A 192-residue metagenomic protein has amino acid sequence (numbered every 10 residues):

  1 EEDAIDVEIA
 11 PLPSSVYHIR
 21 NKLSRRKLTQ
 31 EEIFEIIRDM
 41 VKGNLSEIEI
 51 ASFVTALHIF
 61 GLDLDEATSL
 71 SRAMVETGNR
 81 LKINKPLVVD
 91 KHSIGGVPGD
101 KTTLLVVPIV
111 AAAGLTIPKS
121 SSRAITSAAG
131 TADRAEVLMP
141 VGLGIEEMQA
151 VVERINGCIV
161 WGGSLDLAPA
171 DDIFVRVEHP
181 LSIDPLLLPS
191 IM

Functional and structural regions predicted by a protein language model:
E1-P13: Beta-strand/loop-dominated core regions that host nucleotide or nucleotide-derived cofactor-binding catalytic loops
A4-D6, S52, L87-V89, L115-P118 (+2 more regions): Structural motif
A10-P98, L138: Acidic, glycine/proline-rich low-complexity segments that act as flexible tails and inter-domain linkers
A73-E76, K101-G114, D133-L143, R176-S182: A glycine- and small-aliphatic-rich helix-loop capping segment at beta-alpha/alpha-beta transitions that lines
I83, D90-K91, I117-S121, L143-I145 (+2 more regions): General beta-strand structural signal in soluble alpha/beta enzymes
V88-A111, L115-S127: Glycine/serine-rich anion-binding loops at beta->alpha junctions that coordinate negatively charged ligand groups
R134-C158: A glycine-rich helix N-cap at a beta->alpha junction
E153-M192: Phosphate/diphosphate-binding glycine-rich loops and adjacent basic-rich segments that engage nucleotide
